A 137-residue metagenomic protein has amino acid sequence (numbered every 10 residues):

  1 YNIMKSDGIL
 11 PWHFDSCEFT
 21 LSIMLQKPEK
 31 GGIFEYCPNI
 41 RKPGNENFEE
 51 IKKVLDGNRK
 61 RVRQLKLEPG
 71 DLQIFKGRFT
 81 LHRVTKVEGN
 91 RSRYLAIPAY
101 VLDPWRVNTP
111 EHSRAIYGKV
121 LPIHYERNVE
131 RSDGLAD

Functional and structural regions predicted by a protein language model:
Y1-I74, R78: Catalytic core of non-heme Fe(II) oxygenases with the double-stranded beta-helix
T20-I23, I74, N90-R106: A short hydrophobic beta-strand segment most commonly corresponding to one strand of the jelly-roll/cupin
K42, L55, R91-Y94, W105 (+1 more regions): Short, surface-exposed, charged/polar-biased interaction segments
L81: Glycine-rich nucleotide phosphate-binding loop and flanking beta-alpha elements of Rossmann-like dinucleotide-binding
V84-G89: Short proline/glycine-enriched turn/loop segments at secondary-structure junctions
Y100-D133: Double-stranded beta-helix
D137: A domain-level signal for the structural core that forms small-molecule/cofactor-binding pockets and catalytic centers
